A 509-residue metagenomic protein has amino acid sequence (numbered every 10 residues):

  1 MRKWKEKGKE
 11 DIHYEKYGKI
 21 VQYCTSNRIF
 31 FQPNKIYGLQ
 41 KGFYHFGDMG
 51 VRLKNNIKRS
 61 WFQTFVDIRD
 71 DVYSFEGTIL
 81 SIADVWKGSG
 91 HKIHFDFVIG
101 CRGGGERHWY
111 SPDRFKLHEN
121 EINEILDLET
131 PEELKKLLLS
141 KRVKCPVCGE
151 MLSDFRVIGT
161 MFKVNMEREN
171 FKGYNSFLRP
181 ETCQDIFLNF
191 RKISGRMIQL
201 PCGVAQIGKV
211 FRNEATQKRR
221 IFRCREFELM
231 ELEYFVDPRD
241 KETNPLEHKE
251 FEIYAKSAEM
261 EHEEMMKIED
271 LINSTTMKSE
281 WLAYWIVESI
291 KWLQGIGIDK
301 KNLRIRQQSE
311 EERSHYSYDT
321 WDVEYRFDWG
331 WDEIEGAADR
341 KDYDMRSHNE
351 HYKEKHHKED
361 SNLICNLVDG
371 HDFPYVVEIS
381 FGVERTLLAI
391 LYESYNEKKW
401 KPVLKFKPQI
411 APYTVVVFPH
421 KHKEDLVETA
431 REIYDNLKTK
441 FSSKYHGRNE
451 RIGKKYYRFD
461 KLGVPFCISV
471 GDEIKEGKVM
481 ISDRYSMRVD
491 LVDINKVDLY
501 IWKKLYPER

Functional and structural regions predicted by a protein language model:
M1-R509: NTP/phosphate- and nucleic-acid-binding module
